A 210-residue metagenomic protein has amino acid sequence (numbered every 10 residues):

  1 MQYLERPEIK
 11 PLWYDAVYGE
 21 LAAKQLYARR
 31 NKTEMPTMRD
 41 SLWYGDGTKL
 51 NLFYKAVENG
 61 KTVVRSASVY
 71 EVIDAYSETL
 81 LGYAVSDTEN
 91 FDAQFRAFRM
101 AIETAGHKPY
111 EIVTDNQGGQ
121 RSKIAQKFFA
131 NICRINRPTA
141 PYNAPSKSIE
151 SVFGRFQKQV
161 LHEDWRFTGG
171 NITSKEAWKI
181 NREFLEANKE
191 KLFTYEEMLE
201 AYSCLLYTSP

Functional and structural regions predicted by a protein language model:
M1: DNA-recognition alpha helix
L4-E71, T79, R96-A97, K108: Mobile-element integrase/transposase regions, centering on the N-terminal DNA-binding/Zn-coordinating module
D46-K49, I73-S77, D87-E89, N116-G118 (+1 more regions): Short, flexible loop/turn elements at secondary-structure junctions
S68, A97-A101, V113, I124: Short, hydrophobic/aromatic alpha-helical segments in well-folded domains
Y83-H107: Active-site beta-loop-alpha junctions of metal-dependent nucleic acid enzymes, especially the RNase H-like/DDE
T114-D115, Q120-N131, P138-E183: RNase H-like two-metal-ion nuclease catalytic core shared by retroviral integrases and related mobile-element nucleases
L185-S203: A conserved mid-domain beta-alpha-beta active-site/ligand-binding segment of alpha/beta enzyme cores
Y207-P210: Conserved small/polar residues in nucleotide/adenosyl-binding loops
